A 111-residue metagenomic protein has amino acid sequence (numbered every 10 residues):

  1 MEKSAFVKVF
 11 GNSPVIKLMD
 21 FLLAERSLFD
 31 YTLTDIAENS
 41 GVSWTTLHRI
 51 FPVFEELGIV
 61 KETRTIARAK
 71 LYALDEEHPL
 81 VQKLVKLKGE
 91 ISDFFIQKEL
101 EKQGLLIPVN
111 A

Functional and structural regions predicted by a protein language model:
V7-V15, T32, E62-K86: Short, cationic-aromatic polyanion-contact patches
K17, F21-E25: Short amphipathic alpha-helical elements of helix-turn-helix/winged-helix folds
S27-E38: Short acidic, hydrophobic short linear motifs in intrinsically disordered regions
S43-T46, I50: Short coil turns linking two alpha-helices in DNA-binding domains
W44, K61-E62: Short beta-strand "wing" residues that participate in macromolecule-binding interfaces
V53: Alpha-helical DNA-recognition elements
G58: Glycine-centered, phosphate/nucleic-acid-interacting loop/turn motifs that mediate DNA/RNA or nucleotide
P79-A111: Amphipathic alpha-helical dimerization/coiled-coil segments that flank or bridge DNA-binding/regulatory modules
